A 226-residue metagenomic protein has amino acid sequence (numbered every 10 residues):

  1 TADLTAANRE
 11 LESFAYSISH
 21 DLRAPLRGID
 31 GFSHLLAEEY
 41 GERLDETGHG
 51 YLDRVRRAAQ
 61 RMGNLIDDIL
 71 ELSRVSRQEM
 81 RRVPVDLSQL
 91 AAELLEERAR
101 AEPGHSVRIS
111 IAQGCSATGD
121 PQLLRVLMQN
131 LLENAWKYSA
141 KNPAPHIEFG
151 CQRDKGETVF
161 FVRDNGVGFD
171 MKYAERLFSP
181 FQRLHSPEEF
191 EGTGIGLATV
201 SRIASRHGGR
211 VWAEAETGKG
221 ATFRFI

Functional and structural regions predicted by a protein language model:
R57-M62: Short alpha-helical segment of the dimerization/phosphotransfer core of two-component systems
R81-E96, E148-C151: A conserved beta-strand-to-alpha-helix junction within the catalytic ATP-binding
V83, P103-S116, Q152: Conserved catalytic submotifs in the C-terminal HATPase_c
A135-S139: Short helix-loop "hinge" at the ATP-lid/N-box region of the Bergerat-fold HATPase_c
F169-F181: Short conserved segment of the HATPase_c
G196, V200: Short alpha-helical Gxxx[C/S/T] motif in the catalytic ATP-binding
G208-E214: Glycine-rich ATP-binding loops of the HATPase_c
